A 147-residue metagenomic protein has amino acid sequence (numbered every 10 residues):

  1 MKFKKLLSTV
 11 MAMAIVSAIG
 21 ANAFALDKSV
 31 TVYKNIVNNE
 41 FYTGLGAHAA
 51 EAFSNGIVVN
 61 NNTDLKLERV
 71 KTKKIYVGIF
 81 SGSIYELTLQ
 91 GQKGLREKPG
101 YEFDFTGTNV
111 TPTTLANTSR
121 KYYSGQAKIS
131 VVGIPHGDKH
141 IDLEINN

Functional and structural regions predicted by a protein language model:
M1-K2: N-terminal secretory signal peptides that target proteins for export/translocation
K5-M13: Sec-dependent N-terminal signal peptides
S8, S17-I36: Sec-dependent signal peptide cleavage junction
K28, N55, T63, Y85 (+2 more regions): One face of beta-strands
E40-G78: Short, surface-exposed binding/anchoring microloops in extracellular/periplasmic proteins
V58-L67, K93-P99, P135: Short, ordered beta-strand-loop transition motifs
Y76-L95: Short, surface-exposed beta-strand/strand-loop-strand elements in extracellular ectodomains
L95-N147: Helix-rich interaction surfaces within compact, conserved domain-sized segments that mediate assembly or partner
